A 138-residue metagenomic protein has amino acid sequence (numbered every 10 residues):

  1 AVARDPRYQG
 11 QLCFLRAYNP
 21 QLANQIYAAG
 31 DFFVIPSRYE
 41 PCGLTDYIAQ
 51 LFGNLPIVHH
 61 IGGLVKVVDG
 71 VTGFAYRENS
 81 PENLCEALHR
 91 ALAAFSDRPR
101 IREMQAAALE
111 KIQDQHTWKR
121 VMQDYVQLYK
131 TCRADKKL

Functional and structural regions predicted by a protein language model:
A1-P20: Nucleotide-activated donor-binding/catalytic signature segment of Leloir-type glycosyltransferases, i.e., the conserved
N19-A29: Short acidic alpha-helix that forms the nucleotide-activated donor recognition element in Leloir-type transferases
Y27, Q50-L51: Short alpha-helix at the nucleotide-sugar/activated-sugar donor binding site of glycosyltransferases and closely
A28-E40: Acidic donor-binding loop of glycosyltransferase active sites
G43-Y47, L64: Short glycine/serine-rich donor-binding loops of glycosyltransferases
L55-H59: Short hydrophobic beta-strand element within catalytic cores of glycosyltransferases and related nucleotide-activated
V65-A93, R98-E103: Change "using UDP/GDP/dTDP sugars" to "using nucleotide sugars
S96-Q127: A charged, aromatic-enriched C-terminal amphipathic alpha-helix characteristic of glycosyltransferases across folds
